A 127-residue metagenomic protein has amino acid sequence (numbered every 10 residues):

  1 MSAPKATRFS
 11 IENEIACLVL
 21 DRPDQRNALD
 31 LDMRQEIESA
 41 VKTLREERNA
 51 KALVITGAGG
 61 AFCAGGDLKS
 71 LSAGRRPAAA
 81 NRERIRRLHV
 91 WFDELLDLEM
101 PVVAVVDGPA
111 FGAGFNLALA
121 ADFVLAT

Functional and structural regions predicted by a protein language model:
M1-A58, A79, V90-D93: Conserved CoA-thioester-binding segment of acyl-CoA-metabolizing enzymes
L18, I55, D67, L117-L119: Hydrophobic/aromatic residues within transmembrane alpha-helices of multi-pass small-molecule transporters
D21, G66, D107: Histidine-centered beta-alpha loop that forms part of the nucleotide-sugar donor binding/catalytic region in diverse
A28, C63, A113: Residues that form or flank phosphate/diphosphate-binding pockets in enzymes that use nucleotide phosphates
N49, G57-E94, A110: Glycine- (often His-adjacent) and acidic-residue-rich active-site loop that binds/positions the CoA thioester
H89-T127: Glycine-rich beta-to-alpha active-site loop
